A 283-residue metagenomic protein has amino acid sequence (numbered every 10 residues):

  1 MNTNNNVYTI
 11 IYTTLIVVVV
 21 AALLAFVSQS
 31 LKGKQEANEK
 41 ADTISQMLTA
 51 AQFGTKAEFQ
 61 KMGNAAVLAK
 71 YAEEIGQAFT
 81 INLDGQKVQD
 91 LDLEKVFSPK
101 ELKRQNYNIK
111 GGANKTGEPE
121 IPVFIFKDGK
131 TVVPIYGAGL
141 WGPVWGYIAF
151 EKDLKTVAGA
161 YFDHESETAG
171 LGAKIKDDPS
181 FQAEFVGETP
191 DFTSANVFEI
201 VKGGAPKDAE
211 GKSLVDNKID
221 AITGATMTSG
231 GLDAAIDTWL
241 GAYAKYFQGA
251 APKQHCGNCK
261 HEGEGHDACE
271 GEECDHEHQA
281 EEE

Functional and structural regions predicted by a protein language model:
N2-K260, C274-E283: Flexible, solvent-exposed loop/hinge segments and secondary-structure transition points
G263: Cys/His-rich microdomains that often coordinate metals
